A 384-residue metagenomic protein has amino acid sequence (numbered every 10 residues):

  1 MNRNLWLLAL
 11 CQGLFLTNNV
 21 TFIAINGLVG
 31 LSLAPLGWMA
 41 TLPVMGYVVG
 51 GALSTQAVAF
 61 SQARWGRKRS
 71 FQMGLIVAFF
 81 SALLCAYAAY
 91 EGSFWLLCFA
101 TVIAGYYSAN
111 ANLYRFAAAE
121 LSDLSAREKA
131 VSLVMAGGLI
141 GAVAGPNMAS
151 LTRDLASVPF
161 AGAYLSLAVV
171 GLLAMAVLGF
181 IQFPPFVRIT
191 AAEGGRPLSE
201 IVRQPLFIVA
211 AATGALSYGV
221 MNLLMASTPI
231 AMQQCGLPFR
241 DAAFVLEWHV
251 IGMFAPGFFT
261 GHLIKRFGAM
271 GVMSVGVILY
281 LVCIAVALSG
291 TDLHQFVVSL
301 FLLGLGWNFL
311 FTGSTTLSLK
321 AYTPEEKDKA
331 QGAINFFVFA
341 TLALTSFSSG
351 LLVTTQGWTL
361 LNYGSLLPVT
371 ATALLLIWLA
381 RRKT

Functional and structural regions predicted by a protein language model:
M1-N2, Q182-A211: Juxtamembrane intracellular "pre-TM" segments in multi-pass secondary transporters
G13, F94-A109, Q295-F309: Hydrophobic core of transmembrane alpha-helices in multi-pass small-molecule transporters, especially MFS/SLC-type
N26, S108-S122, F309-T323: Intracellular juxtamembrane helix-capping segments at the cytosolic ends of symmetry-related transmembrane helices
S54-R67, A255-A269, V353: Helix-to-loop junctions at the C-terminal end of transmembrane segments in multipass secondary transporters
I76-E91, L279-T291: C-terminal ends and interior cores of transmembrane alpha-helices in multi-pass membrane transporters/permeases
A100-G137: Cytoplasmic helix-loop-helix junction between adjacent transmembrane helices in 12-TM secondary transporters
S150, A168-R188, L375-A380: C-terminal membrane-cytosol helix-exit motif in multi-pass small-molecule transporters
P324-W358: A late C-terminal transmembrane helix in Major Facilitator Superfamily
